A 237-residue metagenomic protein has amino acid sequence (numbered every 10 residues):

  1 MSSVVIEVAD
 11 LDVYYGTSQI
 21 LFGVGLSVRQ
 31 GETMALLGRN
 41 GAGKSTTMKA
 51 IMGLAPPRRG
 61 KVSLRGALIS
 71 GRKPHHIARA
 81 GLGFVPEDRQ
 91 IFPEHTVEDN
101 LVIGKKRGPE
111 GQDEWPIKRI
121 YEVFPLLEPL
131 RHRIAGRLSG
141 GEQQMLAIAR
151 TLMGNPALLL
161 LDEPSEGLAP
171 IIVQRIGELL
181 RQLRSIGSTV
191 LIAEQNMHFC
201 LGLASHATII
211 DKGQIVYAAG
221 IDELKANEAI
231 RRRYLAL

Functional and structural regions predicted by a protein language model:
G16, R72, V97-W115, V123-E128 (+2 more regions): ABC-type ATPase nucleotide-binding domains, specifically the catalytic core motifs of the NBD
L37-R39: The feature captures the beta-strand-to-loop junction immediately N-terminal to the Walker
M52: Helix-to-loop junction immediately C-terminal to a conserved catalytic motif
P56, L68-R89, P93, D113-I117 (+2 more regions): ABC ATPase NBD coupling module
T151-L152: ABC ATPase C-loop
L159-E163: Catalytic Walker B motif of ABC-type/P-loop ATPase nucleotide-binding domains
